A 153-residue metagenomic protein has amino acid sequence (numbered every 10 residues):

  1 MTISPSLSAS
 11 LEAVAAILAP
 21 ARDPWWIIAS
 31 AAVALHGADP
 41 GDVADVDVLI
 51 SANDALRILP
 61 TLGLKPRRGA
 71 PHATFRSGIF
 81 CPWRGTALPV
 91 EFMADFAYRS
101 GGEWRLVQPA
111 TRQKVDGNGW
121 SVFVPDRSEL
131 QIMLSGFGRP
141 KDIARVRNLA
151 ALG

Functional and structural regions predicted by a protein language model:
M1-G153: Compositionally biased terminal segments of proteins
